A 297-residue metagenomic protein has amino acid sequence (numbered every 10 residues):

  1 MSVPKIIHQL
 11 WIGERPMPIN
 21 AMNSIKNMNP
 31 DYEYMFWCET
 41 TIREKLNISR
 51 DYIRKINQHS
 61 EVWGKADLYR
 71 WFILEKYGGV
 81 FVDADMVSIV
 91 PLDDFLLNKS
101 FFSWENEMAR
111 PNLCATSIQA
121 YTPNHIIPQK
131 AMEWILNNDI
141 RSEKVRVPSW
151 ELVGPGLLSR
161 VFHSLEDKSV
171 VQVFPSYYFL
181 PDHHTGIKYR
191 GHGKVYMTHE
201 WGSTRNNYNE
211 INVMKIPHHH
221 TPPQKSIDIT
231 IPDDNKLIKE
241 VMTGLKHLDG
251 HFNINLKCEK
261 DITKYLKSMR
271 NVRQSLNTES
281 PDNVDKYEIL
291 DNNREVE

Functional and structural regions predicted by a protein language model:
M1-A66, V82-S226: Glycosyltransferase-associated regions of secretory-pathway enzymes, highlighting luminal stem/catalytic domains
P16, Y77, N206, N271 (+1 more regions): Enrichment for repetitive, rod-forming helical segments
M22-K26, W71, D93, L158-H163 (+3 more regions): Short amphipathic alpha-helical segments and helix-helix/interface helices
N27, G79, N112, L245-H247 (+1 more regions): Generic structural signal for beta-strand residues in well-ordered domains
N29, G78, E166, R270-R273: Glycine-centered loop/turn motif at secondary-structure junctions
D67-G79: Small-residue hinge/turn detector
Y77-G78, R190-H192, W201, T243 (+1 more regions): Feature targets compositionally biased, intrinsically disordered low-complexity regions with long contiguous runs
V213-E297: Non-catalytic N-terminal targeting/anchoring module and adjacent flexible stem/linker that precedes the structured
